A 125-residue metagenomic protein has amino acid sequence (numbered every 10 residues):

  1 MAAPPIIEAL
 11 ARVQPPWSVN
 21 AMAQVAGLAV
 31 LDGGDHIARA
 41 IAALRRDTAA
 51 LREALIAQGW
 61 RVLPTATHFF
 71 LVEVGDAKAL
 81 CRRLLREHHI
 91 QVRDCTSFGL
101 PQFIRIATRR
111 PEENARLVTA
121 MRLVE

Functional and structural regions predicted by a protein language model:
M1, L71-E73, A107-R109: Short hydrophobic/aromatic beta-strand micro-patches that form the beta-sheet surface supporting nucleotide- or nucleic
M1-L55, W60-R61: PLP-dependent aminotransferase class I/II
L10, L80-R83, L117-A120: Hydrophobic side chains in well-ordered alpha-helices
D35-A38, T65-T67, R110: A short, structure-level motif marking secondary-structure boundaries and short turns
L44-R45, A49, E53-H88, I104: Conserved PLP-binding catalytic core of the aspartate aminotransferase-like
R86-E87, S97-E125: PLP-dependent enzyme catalytic core of the Aspartate aminotransferase-like
V92-C95: Thr-Gly-centered strand-to-loop micro-motif
